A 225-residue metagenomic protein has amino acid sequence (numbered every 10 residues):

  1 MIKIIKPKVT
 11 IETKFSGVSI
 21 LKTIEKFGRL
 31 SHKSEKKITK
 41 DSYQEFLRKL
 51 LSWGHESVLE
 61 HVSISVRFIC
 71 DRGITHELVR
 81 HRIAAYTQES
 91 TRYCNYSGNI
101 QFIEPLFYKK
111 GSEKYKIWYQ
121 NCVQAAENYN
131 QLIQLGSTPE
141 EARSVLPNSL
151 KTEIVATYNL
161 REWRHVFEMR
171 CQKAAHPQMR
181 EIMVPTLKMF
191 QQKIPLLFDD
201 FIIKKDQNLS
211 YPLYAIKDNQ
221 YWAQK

Functional and structural regions predicted by a protein language model:
M1-K225: Family-specific signature for flavin-dependent thymidylate synthase
